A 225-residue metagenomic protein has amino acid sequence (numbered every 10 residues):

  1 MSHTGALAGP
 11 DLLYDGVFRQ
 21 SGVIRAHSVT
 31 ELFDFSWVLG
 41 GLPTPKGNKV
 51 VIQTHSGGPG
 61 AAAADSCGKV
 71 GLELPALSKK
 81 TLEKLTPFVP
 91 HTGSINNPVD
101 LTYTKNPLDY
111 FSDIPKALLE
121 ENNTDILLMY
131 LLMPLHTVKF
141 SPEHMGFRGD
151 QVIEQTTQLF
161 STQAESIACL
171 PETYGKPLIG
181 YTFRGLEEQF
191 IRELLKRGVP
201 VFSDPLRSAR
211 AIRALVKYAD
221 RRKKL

Functional and structural regions predicted by a protein language model:
M1-L225: Catalytic-core regions of core metabolic enzymes, especially those transforming organic acids/acyl-group intermediates
